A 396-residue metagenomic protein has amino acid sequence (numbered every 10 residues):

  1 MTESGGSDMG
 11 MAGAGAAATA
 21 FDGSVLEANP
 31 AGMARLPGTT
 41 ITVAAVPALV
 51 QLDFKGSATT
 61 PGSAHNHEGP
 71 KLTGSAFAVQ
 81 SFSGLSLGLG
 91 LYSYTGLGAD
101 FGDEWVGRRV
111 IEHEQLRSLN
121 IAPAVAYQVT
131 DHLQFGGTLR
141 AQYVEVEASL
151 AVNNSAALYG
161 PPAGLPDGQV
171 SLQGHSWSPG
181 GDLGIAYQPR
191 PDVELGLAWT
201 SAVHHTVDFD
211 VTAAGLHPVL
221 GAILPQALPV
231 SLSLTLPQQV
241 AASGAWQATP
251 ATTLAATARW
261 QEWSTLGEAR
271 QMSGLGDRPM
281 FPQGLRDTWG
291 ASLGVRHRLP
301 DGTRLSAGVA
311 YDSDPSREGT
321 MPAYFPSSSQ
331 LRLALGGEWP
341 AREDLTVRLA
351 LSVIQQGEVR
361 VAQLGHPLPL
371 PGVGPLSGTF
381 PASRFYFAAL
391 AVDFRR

Functional and structural regions predicted by a protein language model:
M1-G15, A34-L52: Transmembrane beta-strand segments of Gram-negative outer membrane beta-barrel proteins
M1-S4, D8-M9, T59-G62, K71-S75 (+1 more regions): Outer-membrane beta-barrel porins/channels
G10-F21, V50-G69: Surface-exposed strand-loop-strand hairpins of Gram-negative outer-membrane beta-barrel proteins
G15-F21, L26-T39, A78-G84, G96: Outer-membrane beta-barrel pore proteins
N29, F54-G56, T249: Intrinsic-disorder/low-complexity, polar/charged segments
V43-L52, N66-Q80: Long, well-ordered hydrophobic secondary-structure segments characteristic of membrane-embedded and membrane-proximal
